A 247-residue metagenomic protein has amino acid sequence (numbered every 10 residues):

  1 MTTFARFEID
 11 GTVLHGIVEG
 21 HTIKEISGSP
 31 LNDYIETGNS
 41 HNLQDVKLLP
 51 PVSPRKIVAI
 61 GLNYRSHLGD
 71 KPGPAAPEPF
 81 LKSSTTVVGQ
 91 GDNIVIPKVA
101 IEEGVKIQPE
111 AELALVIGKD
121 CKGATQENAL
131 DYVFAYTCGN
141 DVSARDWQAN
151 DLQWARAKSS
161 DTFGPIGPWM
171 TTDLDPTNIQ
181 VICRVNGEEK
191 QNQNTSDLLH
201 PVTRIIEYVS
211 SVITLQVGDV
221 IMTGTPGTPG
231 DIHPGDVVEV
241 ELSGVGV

Functional and structural regions predicted by a protein language model:
M1-P77, L174-P176, E239-E241: N-terminal non-catalytic cap/leader segment that marks the start of a structured domain
N39-V46, G73-P74, V88-E103: Short acidic (Asp/Glu) patches
K47, H67, P97-K98, R145-V247: Catalytic-pocket segment enriched in acidic/His residues
S53, G89, Q108-E110, Q216 (+1 more regions): Residue-level recognition of short, solvent-exposed, well-ordered loop/turn junctions that link secondary-structure
G73-Q90, P109, E239-G244: Structural signature of FAD isoalloxazine-binding scaffolds in flavoprotein oxidoreductases
K82-S84, K98, P109-L113, I117-K119 (+3 more regions): Short, structured patches in soluble enzyme cores that scaffold and shape functional sites
K122-T137: N-terminal accessory regions of nucleic-acid-interacting proteins
